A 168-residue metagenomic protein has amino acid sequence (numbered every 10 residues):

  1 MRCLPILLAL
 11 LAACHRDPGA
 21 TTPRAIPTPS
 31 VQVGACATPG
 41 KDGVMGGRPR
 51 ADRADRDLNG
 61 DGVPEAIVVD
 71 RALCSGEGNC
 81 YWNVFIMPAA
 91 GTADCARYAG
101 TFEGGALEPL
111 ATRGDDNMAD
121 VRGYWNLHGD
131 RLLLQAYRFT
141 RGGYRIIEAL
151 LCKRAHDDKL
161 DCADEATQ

Functional and structural regions predicted by a protein language model:
M1-L7: Sec-dependent signal peptide recognition, specifically the positively charged N-region followed immediately by
L11-A13: C-terminal motif of bacterial Sec signal peptides marking the signal peptidase cleavage site
H15-T28, L110-Q168: Acidic, small-residue rich beta-repeat scaffolds with periodic aromatic anchors
T28-V33, E77-G100, L134-G143: Beta-propeller blade repeat segments, especially FG-GAP/WD-type strand-to-loop junctions in 6- to 7-bladed propeller
D42-D52, G100-L110, R154-D164: Repeat-based blade/solenoid architectures
G43-V44, R71-G78, W125-H128: Short consensus segments that form the blades of beta-propeller domains, in both extracellular/periplasmic
R53-D61, A111-R113: Acidic, divalent-cation-chelating loop motifs in proteins
G60-D70, D115-Y124: Acidic/hydrophobic-patterned starts of short beta strands in beta-sheet-rich repeat architectures
